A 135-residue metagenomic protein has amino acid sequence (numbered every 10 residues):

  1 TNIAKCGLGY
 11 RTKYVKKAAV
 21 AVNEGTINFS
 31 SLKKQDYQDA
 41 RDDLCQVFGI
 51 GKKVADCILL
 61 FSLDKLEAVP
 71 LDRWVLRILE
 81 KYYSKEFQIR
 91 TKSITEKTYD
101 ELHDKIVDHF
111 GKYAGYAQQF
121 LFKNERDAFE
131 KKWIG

Functional and structural regions predicted by a protein language model:
T1-G135: HhH-family (HhH-GPD) DNA N-glycosylase catalytic core used in base-excision repair
